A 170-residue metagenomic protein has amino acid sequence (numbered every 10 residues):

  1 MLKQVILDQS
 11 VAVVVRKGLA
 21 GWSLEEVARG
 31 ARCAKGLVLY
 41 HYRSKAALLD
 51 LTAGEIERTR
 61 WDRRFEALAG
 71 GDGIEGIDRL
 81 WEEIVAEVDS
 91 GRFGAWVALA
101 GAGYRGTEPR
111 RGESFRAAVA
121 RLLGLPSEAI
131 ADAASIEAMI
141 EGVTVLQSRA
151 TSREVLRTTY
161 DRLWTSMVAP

Functional and structural regions predicted by a protein language model:
L2-V5, Q9, V13-A47, L51: Helix-turn-helix
V5, Q9-K17, R63, A67 (+2 more regions): Solvent-exposed, amphipathic alpha-helical segments
L51, D62-F93, D132, I136: Hydrophobic alpha-helical connector segments
G54-R60: Short, basic, alpha-helical segments at the C-terminal edge of helix-turn-helix-like DNA-binding modules
W61, V88-V97, G103-A134, T158-D161 (+1 more regions): Amphipathic alpha-helical packing segments from all-alpha helical-bundle domains
A98-R105, I136-V155, T165-P170: Amphipathic C-terminal alpha-helical segment
